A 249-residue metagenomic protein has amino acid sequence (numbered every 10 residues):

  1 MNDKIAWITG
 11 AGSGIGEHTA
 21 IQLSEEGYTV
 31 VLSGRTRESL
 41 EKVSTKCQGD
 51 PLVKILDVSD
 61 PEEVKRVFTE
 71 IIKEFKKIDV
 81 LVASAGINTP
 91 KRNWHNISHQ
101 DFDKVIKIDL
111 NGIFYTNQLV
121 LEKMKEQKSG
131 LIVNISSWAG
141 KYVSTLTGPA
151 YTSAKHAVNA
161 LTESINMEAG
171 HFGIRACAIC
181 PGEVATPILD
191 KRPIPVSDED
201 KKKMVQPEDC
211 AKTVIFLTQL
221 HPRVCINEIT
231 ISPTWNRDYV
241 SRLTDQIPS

Functional and structural regions predicted by a protein language model:
G12-G14: Conserved glycine-rich cofactor-binding loop
E26-K42: Conserved glycine-rich Rossmann-like NAD(P)H-binding loop of the short-chain dehydrogenase/reductase
I55-R66, H99: The beta1-alpha1 cofactor-binding region of Rossmann-like NAD(H)/NADP(H)-dependent oxidoreductases
R92-W94, S98-K104: Substrate-binding pocket helix/loop in short-chain dehydrogenase/reductase
N117, A154: Active-site helix of classical SDR
S137: Residue(s) in the substrate-gating loop at a strand-loop-helix junction that position the organic substrate next
A178, D198-Y239, T244: C-terminal helical subdomain
